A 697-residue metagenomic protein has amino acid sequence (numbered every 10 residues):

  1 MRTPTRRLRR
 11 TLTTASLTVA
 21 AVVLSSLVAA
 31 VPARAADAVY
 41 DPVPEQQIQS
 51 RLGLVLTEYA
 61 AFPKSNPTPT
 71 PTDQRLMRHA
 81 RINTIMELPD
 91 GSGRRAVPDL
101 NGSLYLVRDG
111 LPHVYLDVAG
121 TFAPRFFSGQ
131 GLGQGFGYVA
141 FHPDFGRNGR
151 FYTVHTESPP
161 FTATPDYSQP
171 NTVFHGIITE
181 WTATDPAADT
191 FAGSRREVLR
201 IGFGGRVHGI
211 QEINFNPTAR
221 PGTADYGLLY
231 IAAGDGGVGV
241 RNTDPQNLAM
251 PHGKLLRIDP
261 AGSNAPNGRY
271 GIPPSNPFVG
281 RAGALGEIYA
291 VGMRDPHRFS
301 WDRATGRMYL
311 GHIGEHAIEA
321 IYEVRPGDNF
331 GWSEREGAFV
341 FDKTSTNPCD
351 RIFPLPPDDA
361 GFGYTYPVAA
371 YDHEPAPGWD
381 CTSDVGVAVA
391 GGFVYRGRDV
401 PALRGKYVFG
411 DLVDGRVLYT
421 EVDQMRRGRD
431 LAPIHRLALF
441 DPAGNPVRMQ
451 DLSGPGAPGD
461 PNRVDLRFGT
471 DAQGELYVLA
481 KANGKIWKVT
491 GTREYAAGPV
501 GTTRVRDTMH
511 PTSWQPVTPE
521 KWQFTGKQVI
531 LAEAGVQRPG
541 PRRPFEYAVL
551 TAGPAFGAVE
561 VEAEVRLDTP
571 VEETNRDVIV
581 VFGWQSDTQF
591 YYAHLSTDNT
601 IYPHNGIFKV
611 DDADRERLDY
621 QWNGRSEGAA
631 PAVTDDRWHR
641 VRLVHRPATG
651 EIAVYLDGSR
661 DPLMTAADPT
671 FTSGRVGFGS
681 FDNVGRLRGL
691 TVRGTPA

Functional and structural regions predicted by a protein language model:
R2-A35: Secretory targeting and sorting signals
D37-L54, E58, A80, D90 (+11 more regions): Beta-propeller domain segments
Q47-I48, R94-G120, A188: Beta-propeller domains
L111-H142: Blade-loop segments of beta-propeller domains
D166-P217: Asp-box/WD-like beta-propeller blade repeats and closely related beta-sheet repeat scaffolds
L466-E494: Blade-level signature of beta-propeller repeat domains, shared across WD40, Kelch, NHL, RCC1 and BNR/Asp-box propellers
Y495-A697: Extracellular glycan-recognition regions
